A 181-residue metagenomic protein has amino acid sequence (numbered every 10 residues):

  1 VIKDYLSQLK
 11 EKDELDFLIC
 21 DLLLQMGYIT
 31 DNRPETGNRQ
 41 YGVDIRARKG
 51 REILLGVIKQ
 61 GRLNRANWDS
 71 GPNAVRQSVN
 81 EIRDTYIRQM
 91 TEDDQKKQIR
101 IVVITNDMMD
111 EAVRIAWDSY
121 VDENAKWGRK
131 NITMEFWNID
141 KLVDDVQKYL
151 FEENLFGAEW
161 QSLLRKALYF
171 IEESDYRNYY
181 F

Functional and structural regions predicted by a protein language model:
V1-F181: Mixed-charge (Asp/Glu-Lys/Arg
